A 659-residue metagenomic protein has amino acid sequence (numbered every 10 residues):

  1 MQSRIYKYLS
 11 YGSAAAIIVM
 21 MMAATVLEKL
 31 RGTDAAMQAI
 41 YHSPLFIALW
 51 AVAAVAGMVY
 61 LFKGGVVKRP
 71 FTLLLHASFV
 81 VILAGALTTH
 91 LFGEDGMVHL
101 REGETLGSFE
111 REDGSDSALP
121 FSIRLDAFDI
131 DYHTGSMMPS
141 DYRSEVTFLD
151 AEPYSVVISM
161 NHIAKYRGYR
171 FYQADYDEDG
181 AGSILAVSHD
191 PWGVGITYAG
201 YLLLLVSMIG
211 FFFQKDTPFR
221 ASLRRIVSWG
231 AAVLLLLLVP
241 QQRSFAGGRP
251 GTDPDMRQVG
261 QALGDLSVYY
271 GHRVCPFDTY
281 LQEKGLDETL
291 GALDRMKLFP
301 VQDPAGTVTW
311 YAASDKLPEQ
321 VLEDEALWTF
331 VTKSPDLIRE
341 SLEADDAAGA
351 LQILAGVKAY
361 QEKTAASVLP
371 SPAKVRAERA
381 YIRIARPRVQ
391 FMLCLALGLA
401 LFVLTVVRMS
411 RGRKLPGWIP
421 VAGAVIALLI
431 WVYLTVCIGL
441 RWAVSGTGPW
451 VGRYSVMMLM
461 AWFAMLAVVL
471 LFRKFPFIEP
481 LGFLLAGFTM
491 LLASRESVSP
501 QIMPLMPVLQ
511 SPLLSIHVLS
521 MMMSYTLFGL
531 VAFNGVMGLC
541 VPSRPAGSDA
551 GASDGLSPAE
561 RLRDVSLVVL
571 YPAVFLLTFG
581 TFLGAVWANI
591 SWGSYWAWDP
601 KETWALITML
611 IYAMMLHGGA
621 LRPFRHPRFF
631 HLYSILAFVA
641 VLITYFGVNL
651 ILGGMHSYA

Functional and structural regions predicted by a protein language model:
M1-A659: Solvent-exposed, non-transmembrane regions of integral membrane proteins
